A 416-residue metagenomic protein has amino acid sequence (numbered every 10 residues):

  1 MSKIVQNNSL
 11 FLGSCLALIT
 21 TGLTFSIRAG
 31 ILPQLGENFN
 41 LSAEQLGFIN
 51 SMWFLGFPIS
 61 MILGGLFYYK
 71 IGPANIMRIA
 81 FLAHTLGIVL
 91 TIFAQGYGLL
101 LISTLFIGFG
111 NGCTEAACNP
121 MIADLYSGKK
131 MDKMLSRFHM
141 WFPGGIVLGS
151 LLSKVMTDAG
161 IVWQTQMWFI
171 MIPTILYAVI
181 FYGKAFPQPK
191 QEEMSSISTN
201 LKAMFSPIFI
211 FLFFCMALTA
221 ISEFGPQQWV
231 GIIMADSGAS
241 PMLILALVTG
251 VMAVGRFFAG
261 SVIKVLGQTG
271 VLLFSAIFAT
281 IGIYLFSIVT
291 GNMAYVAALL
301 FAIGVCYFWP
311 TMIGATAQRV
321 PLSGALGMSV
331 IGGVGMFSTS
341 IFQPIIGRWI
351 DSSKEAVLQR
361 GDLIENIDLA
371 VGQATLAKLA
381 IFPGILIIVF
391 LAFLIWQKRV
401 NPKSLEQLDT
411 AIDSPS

Functional and structural regions predicted by a protein language model:
S9-L41, N119, P226-G231, F342-I346: Extracytoplasmic
L12, L41-M52, D236-V251, V371-K378: Loop-to-transmembrane helix entry
S26, F54-I62, V147, T249-F257 (+1 more regions): Residue-level signature of mid-helix packing/kink "hotspots" within the transmembrane helices of 12-pass Major
R28-A29, F205-A253, F342-Q343, G347: Extracytoplasmic gate region of multi-pass secondary transporters
I59-G98: Conserved MFS/SLC helix-loop-helix module at the cytosolic interface between two early adjacent transmembrane helices
S103-M140: Cytoplasmic helix-loop-helix junction between adjacent transmembrane helices in 12-TM secondary transporters
K129, M134-P189: Helix-loop-helix hairpin linking two adjacent transmembrane segments in secondary transporters
Q164-Y182, Q373-I395: Symmetry-related core transmembrane helices of the 12-TM Major Facilitator Superfamily/SLC fold
